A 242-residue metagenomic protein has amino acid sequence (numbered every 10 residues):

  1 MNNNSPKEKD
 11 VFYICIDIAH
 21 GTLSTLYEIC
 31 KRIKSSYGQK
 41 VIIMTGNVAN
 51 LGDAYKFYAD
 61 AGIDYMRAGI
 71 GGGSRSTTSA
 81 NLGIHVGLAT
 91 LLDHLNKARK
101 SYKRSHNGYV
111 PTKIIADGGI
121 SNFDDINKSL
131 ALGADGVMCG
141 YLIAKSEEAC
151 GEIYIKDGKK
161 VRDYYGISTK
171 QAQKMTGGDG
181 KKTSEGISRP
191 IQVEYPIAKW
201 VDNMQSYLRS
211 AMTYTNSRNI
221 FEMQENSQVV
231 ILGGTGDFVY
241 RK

Functional and structural regions predicted by a protein language model:
M1, Y13-H20, M44, Y65-T77: Core alpha/beta catalytic barrel or barrel-like domain that forms the active/cofactor pocket in diverse metabolic
M1-E8, I33, F57-Y58, L95 (+1 more regions): Generic structural signal for hydrophobic
M1-N4, L51, M66, I70-G73 (+3 more regions): A broadly tuned preference for mixed-charge, low-complexity surface segments
S5-I14, Y37-K40, A59-Y65, G71 (+2 more regions): Glycine-enriched alpha-helix->loop->beta-strand junction motifs that scaffold or abut catalytic
I18-G21, V48-N50, I70-G73, G119-I120 (+2 more regions): Short, ordered loop/turn segments at secondary-structure junctions
I18-G38, V48-F57, G73-N96, E148-I155: Active-site-adjacent beta->alpha loops and helix N-cap segments on the catalytic face of soluble alpha/beta enzymes
G38, A61, G83-A116, I120-K242: Alpha/beta catalytic cores of nucleotide-metabolism and tRNA/nucleoside-modifying enzymes
I43-T45, M66-R67, I115, M138: Structural detector of well-ordered beta-strand residues that form the stable sheet scaffold of enzyme domains
